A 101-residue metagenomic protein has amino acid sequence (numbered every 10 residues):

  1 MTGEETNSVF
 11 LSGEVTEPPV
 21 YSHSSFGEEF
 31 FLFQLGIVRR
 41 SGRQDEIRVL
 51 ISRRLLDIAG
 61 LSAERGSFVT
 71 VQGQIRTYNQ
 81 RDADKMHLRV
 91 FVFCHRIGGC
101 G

Functional and structural regions predicted by a protein language model:
M1-G101: Single-stranded nucleic acid-binding surfaces, predominantly the OB-fold ssDNA-binding core
